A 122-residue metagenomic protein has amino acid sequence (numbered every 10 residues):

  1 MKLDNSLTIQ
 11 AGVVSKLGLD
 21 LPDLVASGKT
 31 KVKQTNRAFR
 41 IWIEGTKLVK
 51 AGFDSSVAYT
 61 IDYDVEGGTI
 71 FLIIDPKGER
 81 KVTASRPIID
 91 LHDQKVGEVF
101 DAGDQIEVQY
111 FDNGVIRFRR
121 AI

Functional and structural regions predicted by a protein language model:
M1-K2, S56: Eukaryotic intrinsically disordered, low-complexity regulatory linkers and tails enriched in Ser/Thr/Pro
L3-D4, G103: Intrinsic-disorder/low-complexity regions
D4-K31, T35-A38, W42, D64-I74 (+1 more regions): Terminal leader/tail segments of proteins
N36-S56, E79-G103: Short beta-strand-centered segments at strand-helix junctions
F53-I70, E98-F118: A short beta-strand-loop micro-motif that forms or neighbors metal/cofactor- and ligand-binding patches at active-site
I73-V82, A121-I122: Short, compositionally biased
